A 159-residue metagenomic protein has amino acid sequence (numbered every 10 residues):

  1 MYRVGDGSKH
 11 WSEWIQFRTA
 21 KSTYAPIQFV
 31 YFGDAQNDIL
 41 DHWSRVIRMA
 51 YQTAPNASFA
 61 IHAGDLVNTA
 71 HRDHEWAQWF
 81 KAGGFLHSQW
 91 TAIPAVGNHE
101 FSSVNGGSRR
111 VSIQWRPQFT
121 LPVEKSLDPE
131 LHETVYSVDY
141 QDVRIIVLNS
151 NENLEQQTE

Functional and structural regions predicted by a protein language model:
M1-E159: Metal-dependent phosphoester/phosphodiester hydrolase catalytic core
